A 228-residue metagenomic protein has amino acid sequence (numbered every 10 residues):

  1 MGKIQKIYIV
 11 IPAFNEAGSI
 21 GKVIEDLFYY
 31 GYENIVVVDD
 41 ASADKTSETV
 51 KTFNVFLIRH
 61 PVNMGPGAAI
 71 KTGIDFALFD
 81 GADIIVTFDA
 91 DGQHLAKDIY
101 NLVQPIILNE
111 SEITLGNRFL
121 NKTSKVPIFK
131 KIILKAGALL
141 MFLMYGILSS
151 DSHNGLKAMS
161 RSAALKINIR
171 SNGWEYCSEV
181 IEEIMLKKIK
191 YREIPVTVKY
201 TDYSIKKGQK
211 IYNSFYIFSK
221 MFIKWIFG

Functional and structural regions predicted by a protein language model:
K6-Y8: Cell-envelope/extracellular polymer assembly enzymes that use nucleotide-activated donors
N15-Y29: Short, well-formed alpha-helical segments that are part of the catalytic scaffolds of diverse glycosyltransferases
G18-K22, D44-T52: Acidic helix N-cap motif at the loop->helix transition within catalytic regions of sugar-transfer enzymes
Y32, A82, E110-S111, I189: Short, high-confidence coil segments that cap the C-terminus of an alpha-helix and link into the following beta-strand
D39-S47, G92: A conserved acidic beta->alpha catalytic loop
V62, A68-F79, A96-W174, Y200-I226: Acceptor/aglycone-binding surface of glycosyltransferases and processive sugar-polymer synthases
A82-D91: Short beta-strand-to-loop acidic/aromatic patch adjacent to the donor-nucleotide binding site
L148, I169-N172, I181-K199: Catalytic donor-sugar/metal-binding loop of nucleotide-sugar-dependent glycosyltransferases
